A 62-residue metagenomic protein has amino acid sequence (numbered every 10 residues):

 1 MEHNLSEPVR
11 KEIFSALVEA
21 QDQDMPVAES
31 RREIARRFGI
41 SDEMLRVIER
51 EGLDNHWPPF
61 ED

Functional and structural regions predicted by a protein language model:
S6-E29: Short, amphipathic alpha-helical "recognition" segments used to contact nucleic acids or chromatin
A20, G52-L53: The DNA-recognition helices of helix-turn-helix-type DNA-binding domains
S30-A35: Short alpha-helical "recognition helix" segments of helix-turn-helix
E49: DNA major-groove recognition helix of helix-turn-helix
N55-D62: Short Lys/Arg-enriched helix C-cap and helix-to-coil transition segments that create basic nucleic-acid-contact patches
